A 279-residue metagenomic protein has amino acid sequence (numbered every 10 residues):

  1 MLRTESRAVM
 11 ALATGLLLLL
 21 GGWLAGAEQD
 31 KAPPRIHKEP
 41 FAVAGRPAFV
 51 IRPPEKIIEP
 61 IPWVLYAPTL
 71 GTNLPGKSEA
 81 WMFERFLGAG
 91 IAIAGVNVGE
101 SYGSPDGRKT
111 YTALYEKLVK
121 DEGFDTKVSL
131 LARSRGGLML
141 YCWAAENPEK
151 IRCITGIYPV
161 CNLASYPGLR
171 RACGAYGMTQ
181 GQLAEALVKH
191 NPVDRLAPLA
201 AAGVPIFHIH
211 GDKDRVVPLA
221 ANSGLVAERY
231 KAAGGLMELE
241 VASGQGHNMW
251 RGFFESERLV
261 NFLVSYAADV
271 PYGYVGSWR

Functional and structural regions predicted by a protein language model:
A11-G22: Bacterial N-terminal signal peptides
W23-I61, A172-A175, A268-R279: A domain-start/cap signature at the N-terminus of enzymes
I51, V216, A220-R279: C-terminal catalytic histidine-bearing segment of alpha/beta-hydrolase fold enzymes
P53, S165-K231: The feature captures the conserved acid-bearing segment of alpha/beta-hydrolase catalytic domains
E59-T69: Short beta-strand element of the alpha/beta-hydrolase
P75-A94: Short amphipathic alpha-helix adjacent to the substrate-entry channel of hydrolases
Y102-G123: Alpha/beta-hydrolase active-site loop
K120-D121, T126-G174: Primarily recognizes the serine-hydrolase "nucleophile elbow" in alpha/beta-hydrolase and SGNH/GDSL folds
